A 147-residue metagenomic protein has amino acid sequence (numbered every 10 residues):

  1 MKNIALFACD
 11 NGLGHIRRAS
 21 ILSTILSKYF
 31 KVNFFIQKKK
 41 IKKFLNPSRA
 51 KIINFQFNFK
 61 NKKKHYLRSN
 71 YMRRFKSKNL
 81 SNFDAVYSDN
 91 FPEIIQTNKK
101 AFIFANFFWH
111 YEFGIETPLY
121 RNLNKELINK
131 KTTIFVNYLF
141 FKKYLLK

Functional and structural regions predicted by a protein language model:
M1, S27-K28, S77-D84, I95-N98 (+1 more regions): Flexible, charged surface loops at secondary-structure boundaries
N3-D10, I25, Y29-N70: Conserved nucleotide-sugar phosphate-binding/catalytic loop shared by glycosyltransferases and other
F7-S20: A short, glycine/small-residue-rich beta-strand->loop->alpha-helix junction that serves as a flexible
N33-F35, K51-I53, Y87, F102-I103 (+1 more regions): Hydrophobic/aromatic beta-strand patches that form the interior of the parallel beta-sheet core in alpha/beta enzyme
I36-K42, V86-I94, L139-K142: Short, polar loop motifs at secondary-structure junctions
N46-Q56, N98-A105, K147: Active-site regions of enzymes building and remodeling cell-envelope glycoconjugates
K60-I94: Conserved nucleotide-sugar donor-binding subdomain of glycosyltransferases
K100-K147: Active-site-proximal region of nucleotide-activated glycan assembly enzymes, centered on histidine/acidic-rich loops
